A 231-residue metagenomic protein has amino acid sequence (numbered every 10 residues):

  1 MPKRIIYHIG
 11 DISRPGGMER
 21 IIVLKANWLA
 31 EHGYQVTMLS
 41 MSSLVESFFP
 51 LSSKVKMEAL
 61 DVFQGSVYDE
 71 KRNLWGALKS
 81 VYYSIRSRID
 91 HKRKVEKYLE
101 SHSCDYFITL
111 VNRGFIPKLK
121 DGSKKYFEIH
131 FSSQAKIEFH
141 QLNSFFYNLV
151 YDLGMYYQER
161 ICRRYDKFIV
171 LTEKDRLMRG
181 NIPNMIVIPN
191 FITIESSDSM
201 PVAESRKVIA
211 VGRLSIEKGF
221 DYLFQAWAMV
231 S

Functional and structural regions predicted by a protein language model:
M1-K3, I194-K207, S231: Nucleotide-sugar donor-binding and catalytic loop/hinge architecture of NDP-sugar-dependent glycosyltransferases
H8-P15, W28, Y34-V81, G114 (+1 more regions): N-terminal strand-loop element at the rim of the active site of nucleotide-sugar-dependent glycosyltransferases
G16-L24, R206, A210-M229: A conserved mid-protein helix/loop that constitutes part of the nucleotide-sugar donor-binding site
H91, I108-G114, I129: Short His-centered aromatic/hydrophobic patch
R93-K97, Y147-F168: Membrane-proximal helix-turn-helix segments that form the acceptor-binding/catalytic region of lipid-linked
Y106-I108, L119-F139: Active-site proximal beta-strand in glycosyltransferases
T109, V170-L171: Short beta-strand scaffold positions
K174, F191: Carbohydrate-associated surface elements
